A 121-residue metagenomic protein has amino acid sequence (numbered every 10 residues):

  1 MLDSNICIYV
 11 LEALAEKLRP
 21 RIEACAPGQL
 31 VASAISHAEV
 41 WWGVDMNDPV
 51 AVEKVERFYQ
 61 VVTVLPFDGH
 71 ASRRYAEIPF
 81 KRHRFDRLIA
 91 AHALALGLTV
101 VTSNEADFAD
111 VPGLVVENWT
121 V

Functional and structural regions predicted by a protein language model:
M1-I6: Asp-based phosphoryl-transfer active-site loop
V10-E12, E16-T99, A109-V111, V115 (+1 more regions): PIN-domain endoribonuclease scaffold, especially VapC-family toxins
S103: Conserved acidic donor-binding loop of glycosyltransferase catalytic domains
A106: Conserved Rossmann-like nucleotide-cofactor binding loop
